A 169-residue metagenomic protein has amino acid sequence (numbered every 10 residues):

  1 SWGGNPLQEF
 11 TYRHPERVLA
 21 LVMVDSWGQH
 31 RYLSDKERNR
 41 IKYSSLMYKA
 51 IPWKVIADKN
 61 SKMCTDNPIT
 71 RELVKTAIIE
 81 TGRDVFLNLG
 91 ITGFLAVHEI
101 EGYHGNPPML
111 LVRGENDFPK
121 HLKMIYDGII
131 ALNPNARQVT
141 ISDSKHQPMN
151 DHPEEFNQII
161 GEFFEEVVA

Functional and structural regions predicted by a protein language model:
S1-W2, W27-G28, E115: Short, flexible active-site-adjacent loop segments at beta-strand->alpha-helix junctions, enriched in small/polar
G3, L7: Gly/Ala-rich beta-loop-alpha elbow adjacent to hydrolase catalytic centers
Q8-R13, L19-K49: Flexible "cap/lid" loop of the alpha/beta hydrolase fold
Q29, F118-P119, H146-M149: Nucleotide-sugar-dependent glycosyltransferase donor-binding/catalytic pocket residues
Y32-E37, K123-M124, D151-P153: Short aromatic-enriched loop/helix-cap "lid" or pocket-rim segments at secondary-structure transitions that line
Y32-S34, K49-H104: Conserved alpha/beta-hydrolase catalytic His-Asp/Glu region
N88-A131, R137-T140: Conserved serine/cysteine hydrolase catalytic core
N135-A169: Catalytic active-site module of serine/aspartate enzymes centered on a nucleophile-bearing elbow/loop
